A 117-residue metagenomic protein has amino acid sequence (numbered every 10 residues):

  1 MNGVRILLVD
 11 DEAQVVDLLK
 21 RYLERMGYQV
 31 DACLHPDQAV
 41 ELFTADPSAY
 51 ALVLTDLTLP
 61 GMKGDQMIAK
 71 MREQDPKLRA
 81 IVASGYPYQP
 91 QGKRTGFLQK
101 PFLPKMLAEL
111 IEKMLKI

Functional and structural regions predicted by a protein language model:
D10: Conserved acidic carboxylate
V16, P60: The feature encodes the CheY-like receiver
D17-R25, E109: Charged docking surfaces used in two-component/phosphorelay signaling
G27-H35, L42, R79: Short hydrophobic/Thr-rich beta-strand motif most characteristic of the beta2 strand and flanking loop of CheY-like
H35-Q38, K63-M67: Acidic catalytic/metal-coordinating carboxylates
D56: Active-site residues of response regulator receiver
F102-L115: C-terminal output helix
